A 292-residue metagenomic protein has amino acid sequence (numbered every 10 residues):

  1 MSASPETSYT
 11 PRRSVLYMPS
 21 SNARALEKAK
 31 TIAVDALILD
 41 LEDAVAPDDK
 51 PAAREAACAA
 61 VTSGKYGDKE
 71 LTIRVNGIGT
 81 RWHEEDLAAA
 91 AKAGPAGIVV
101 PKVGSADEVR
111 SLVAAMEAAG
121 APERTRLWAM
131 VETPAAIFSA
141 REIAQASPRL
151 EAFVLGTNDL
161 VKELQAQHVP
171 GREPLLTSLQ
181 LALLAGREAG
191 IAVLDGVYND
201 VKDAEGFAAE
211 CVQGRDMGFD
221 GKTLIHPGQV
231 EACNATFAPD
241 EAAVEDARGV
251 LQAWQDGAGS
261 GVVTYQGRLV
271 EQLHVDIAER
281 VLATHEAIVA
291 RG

Functional and structural regions predicted by a protein language model:
M1-G292: Expand to "…catalyze enediolate/carbanion chemistry for C-C bond making/breaking, isomerization, decarboxylation
